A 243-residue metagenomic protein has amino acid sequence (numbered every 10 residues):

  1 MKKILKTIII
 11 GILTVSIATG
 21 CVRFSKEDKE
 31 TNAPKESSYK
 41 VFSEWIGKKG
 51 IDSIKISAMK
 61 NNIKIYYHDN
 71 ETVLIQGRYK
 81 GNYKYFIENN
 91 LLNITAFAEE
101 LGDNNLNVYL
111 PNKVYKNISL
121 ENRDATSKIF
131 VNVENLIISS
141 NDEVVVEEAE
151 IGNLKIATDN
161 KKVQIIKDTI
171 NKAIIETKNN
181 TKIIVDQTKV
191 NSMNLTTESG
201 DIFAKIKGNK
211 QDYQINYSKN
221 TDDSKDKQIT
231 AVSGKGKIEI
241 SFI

Functional and structural regions predicted by a protein language model:
M1-I243: Intrinsically disordered, low-complexity terminal regions
